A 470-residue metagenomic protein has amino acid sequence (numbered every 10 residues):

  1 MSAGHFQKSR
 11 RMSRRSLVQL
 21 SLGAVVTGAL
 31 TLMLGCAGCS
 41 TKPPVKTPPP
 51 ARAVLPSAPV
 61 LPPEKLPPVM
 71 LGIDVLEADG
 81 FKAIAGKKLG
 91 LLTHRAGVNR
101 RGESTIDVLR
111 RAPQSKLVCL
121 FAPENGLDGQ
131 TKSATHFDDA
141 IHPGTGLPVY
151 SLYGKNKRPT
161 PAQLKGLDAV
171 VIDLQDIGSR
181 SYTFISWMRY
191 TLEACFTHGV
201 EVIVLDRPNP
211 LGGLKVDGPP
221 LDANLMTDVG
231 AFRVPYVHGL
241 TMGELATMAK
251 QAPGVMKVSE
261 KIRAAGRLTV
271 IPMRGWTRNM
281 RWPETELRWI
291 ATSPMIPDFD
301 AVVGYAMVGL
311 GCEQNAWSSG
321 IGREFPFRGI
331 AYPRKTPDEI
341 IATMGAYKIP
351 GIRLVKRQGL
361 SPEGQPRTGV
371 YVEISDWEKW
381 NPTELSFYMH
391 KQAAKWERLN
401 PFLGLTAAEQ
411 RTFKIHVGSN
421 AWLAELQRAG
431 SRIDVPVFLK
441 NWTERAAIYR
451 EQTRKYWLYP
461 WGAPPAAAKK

Functional and structural regions predicted by a protein language model:
S13-S21: N-terminal export leaders
C36-C39: N-terminal Sec signal peptide cleavage junction
G129-S133, I203-M226: Glycine-rich, charge-decorated loop segments at or immediately adjacent to ligand/cofactor-binding or catalytic sites
S133-L167, S179: Glycine-rich oxoanion-binding loops at beta->alpha junctions
D176-M188: Glycine/threonine-rich flexible loop motifs
L225-Y305: Conserved anion/nucleotide-ligand pocket segment
G275-P362: Glycine-rich, aromatic-lined ligand/substrate-binding cores of catalytic and carbohydrate-binding domains
P326, A331-K440: Conserved functional hotspot residues or short segments at active or partner-binding sites across diverse domains
